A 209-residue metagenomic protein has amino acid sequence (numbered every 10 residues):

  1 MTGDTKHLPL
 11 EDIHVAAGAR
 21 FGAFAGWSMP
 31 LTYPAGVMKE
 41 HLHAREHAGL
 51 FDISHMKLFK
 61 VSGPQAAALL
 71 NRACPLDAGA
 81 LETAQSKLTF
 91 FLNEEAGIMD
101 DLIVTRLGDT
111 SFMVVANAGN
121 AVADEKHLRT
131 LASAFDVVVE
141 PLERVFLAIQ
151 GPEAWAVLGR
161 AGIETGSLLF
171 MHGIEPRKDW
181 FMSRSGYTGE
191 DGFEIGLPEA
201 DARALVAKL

Functional and structural regions predicted by a protein language model:
M1-L209: Basic, glycine/lysine-rich polyanion-binding surfaces/domains
